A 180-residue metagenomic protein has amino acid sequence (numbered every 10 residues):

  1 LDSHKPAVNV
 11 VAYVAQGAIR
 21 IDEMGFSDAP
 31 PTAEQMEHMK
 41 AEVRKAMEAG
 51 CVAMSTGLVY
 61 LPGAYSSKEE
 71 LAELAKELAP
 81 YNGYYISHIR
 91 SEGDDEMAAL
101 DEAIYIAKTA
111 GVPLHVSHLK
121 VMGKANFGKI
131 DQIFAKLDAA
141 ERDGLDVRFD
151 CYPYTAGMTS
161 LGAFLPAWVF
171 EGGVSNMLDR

Functional and structural regions predicted by a protein language model:
L1, G17-A29, L58, K108-A110 (+1 more regions): Polyanionic/metal-chelating signatures
L1-A53, L145-V147: Divalent-metal coordination cores built from histidine and acidic residues
V11-Y13, S55-V59, I86-R90, H115-L119 (+2 more regions): A cross-family glycoside hydrolase active-site/sugar-binding cleft signature
R20-E23, V52-S55, N82-Y84, L114-S117: A short alpha-helix capping/helix-coil boundary motif
P30-E37, L61-S66, G93-M97, G123-I133: Active-site glycine- and acidic-residue-rich loops that bind and position anionic ligands or nucleotide-like cofactors
E37, A41-R44, E48, E73-K76 (+3 more regions): Replace "anionic and nucleotidyl ligands
K45, C51-A103: Divalent metal-binding pocket/active-site signature
K76-Y84, Y105-H115, A139-D146: Secondary-structure transition/capping motifs at alpha-helix termini and the adjoining loop/turn into the next element
